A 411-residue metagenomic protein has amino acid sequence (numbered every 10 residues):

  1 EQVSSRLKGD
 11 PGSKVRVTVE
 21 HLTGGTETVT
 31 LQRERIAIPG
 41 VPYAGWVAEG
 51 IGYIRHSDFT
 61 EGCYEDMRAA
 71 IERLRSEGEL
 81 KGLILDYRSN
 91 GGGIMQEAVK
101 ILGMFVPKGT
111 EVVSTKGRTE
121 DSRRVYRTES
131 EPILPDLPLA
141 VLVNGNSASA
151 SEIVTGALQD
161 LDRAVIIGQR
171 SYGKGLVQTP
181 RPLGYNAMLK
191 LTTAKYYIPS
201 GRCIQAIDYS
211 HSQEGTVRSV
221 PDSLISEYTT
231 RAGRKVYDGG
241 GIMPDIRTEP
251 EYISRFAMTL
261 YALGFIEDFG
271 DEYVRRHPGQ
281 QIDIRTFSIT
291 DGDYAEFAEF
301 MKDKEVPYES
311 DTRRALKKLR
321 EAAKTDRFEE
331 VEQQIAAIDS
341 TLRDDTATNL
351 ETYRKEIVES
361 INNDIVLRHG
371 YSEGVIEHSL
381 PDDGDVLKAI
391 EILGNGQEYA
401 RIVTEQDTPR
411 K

Functional and structural regions predicted by a protein language model:
E1-N186, K195, H378: Cleft-lining beta-strand/loop regions that shape enzyme active-site pockets
K8, K14, K81, K100 (+12 more regions): Context-gated lysine
T18, Q32, R55, V113 (+5 more regions): Residues in well-ordered beta-strands of folded domains
I38-G40, E61-E65, P199-S200, V236-D238 (+1 more regions): Short, solvent-exposed loop/turn elements at domain surfaces
G45, R55, E61, T128 (+7 more regions): Intrinsically disordered, low-complexity regions enriched in small/polar residues
A150, G156, D162-R163, I167-Q169 (+2 more regions): Polar, glycine-rich mid-to-C-terminal structural blocks that act as macromolecule-binding/assembly scaffolds
C203-K411: Conserved functional hotspot residues or short segments at active or partner-binding sites across diverse domains
